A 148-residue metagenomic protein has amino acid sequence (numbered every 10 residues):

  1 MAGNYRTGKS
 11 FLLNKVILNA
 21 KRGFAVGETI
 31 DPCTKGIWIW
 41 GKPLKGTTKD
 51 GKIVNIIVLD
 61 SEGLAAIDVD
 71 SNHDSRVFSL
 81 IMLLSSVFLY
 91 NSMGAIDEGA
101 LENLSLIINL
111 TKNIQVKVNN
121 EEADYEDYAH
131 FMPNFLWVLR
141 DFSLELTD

Functional and structural regions predicted by a protein language model:
M1-D148: N-terminal switch/interaction subdomains of large nucleotide-dependent motors and GTPases
